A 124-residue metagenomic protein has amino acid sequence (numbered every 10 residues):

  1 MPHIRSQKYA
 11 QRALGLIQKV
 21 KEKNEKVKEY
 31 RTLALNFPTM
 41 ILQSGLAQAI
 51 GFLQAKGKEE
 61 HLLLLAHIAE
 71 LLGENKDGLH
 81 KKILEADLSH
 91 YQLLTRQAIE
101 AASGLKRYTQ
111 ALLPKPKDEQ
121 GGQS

Functional and structural regions predicted by a protein language model:
M1-S124: Small/polar/charged residue-enriched interaction surfaces, especially the RNA/DNA-contacting tracks of RNP/CRISPR
